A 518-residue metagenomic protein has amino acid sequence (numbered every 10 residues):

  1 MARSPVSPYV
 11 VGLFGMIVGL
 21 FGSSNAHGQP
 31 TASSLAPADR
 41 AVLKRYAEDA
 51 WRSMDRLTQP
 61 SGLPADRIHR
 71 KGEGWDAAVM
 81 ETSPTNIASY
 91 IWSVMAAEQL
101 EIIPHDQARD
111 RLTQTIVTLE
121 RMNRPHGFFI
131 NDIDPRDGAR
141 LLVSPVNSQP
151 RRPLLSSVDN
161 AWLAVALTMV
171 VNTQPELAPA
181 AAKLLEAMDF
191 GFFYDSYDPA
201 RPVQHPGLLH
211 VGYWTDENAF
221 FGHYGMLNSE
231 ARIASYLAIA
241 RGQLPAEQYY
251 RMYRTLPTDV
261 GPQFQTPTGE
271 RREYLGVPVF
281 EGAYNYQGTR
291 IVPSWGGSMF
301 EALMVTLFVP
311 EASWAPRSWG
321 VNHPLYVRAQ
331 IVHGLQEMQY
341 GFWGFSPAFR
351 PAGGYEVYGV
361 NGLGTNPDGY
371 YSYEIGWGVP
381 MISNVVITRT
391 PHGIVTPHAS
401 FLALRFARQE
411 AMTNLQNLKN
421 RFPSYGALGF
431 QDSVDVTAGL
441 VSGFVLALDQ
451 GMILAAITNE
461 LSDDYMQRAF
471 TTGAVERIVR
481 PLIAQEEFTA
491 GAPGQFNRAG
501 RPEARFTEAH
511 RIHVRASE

Functional and structural regions predicted by a protein language model:
M1-L13: Bacterial N-terminal signal peptides that target proteins for export
V10-G22: Bacterial N-terminal signal peptides
S23-H27: C-terminal region of N-terminal signal peptides and the immediate post-cleavage residues of exported proteins
G28-E518: Ser/Thr/Asn(+Pro)-rich, low-complexity disordered segments
